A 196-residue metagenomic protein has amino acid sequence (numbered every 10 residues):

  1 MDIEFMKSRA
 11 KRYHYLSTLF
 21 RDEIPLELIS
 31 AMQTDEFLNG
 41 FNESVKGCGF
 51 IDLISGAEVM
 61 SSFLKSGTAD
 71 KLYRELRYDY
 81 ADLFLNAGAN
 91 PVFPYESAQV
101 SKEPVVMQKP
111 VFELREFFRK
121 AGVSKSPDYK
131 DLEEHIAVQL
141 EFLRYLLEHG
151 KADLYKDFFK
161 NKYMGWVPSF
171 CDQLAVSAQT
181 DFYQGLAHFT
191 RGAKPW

Functional and structural regions predicted by a protein language model:
M1-W196: Charged, alpha-helix-forming regions
